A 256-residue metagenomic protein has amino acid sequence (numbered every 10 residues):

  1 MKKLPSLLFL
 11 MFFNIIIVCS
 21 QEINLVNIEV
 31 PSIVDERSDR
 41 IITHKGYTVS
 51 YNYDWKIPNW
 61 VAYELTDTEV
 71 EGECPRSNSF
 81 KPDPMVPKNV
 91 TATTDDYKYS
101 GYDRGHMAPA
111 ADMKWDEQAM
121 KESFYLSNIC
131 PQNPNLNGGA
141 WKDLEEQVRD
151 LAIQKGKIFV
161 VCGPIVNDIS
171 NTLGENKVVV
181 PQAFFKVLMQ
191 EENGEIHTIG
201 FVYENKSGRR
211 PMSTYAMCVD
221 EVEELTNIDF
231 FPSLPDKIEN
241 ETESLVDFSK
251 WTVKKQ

Functional and structural regions predicted by a protein language model:
M1-E22: Bacterial Sec-dependent N-terminal signal peptides
V18-Q256: Domain-level detector for secreted/extracellular nuclease and nuclease-toxin modules, and for the ENPP-like C-terminal
